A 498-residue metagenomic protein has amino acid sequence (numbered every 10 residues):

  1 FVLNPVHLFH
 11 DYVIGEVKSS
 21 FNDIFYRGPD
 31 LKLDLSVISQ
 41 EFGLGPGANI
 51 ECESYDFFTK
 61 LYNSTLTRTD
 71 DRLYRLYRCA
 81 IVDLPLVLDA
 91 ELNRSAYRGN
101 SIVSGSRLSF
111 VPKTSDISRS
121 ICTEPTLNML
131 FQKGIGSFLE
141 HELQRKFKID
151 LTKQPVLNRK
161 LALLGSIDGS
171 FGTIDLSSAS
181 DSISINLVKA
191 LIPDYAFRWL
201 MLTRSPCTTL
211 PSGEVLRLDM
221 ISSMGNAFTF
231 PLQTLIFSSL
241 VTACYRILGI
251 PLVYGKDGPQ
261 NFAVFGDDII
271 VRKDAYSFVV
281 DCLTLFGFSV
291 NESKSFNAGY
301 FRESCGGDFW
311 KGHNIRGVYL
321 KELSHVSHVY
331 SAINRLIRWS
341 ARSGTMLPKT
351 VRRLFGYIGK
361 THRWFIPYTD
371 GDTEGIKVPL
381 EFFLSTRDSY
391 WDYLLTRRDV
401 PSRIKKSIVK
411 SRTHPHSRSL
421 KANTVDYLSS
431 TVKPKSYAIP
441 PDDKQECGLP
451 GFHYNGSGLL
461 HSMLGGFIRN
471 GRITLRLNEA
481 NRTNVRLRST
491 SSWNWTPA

Functional and structural regions predicted by a protein language model:
F1-S118, S343-A498: C-terminal, non-catalytic extensions of nucleic-acid polymerases
E91-S95, P125, M129-K133, R145 (+3 more regions): Nucleotide/phosphate-binding sheet-loop regions of phosphoryl- and nucleotidyl-transfer enzymes
D116, T126-N128, S137, S177-A179 (+2 more regions): Short, glycine-/Ser/Thr-/acidic-enriched flexible segments
R119-I121, F131-Q132, D181-S184, P231-L232 (+2 more regions): Short helix/loop capping segments that flank catalytic or ligand/cofactor-binding pockets
C122-I174: Active-site-proximal segment of RNA-dependent polymerases
R145-F147, V290-K294, G317: Acidic/polar loop patches that form or flank catalytic/metal-binding clefts of enzymes that bind anionic ligands
S166-F265, I270-F286, S293-D308, G344-G375: Conserved polymerase palm-domain catalytic core
A298-R342: A conserved non-catalytic segment of reverse transcriptases and RNA-directed RNA polymerases corresponding to the late
